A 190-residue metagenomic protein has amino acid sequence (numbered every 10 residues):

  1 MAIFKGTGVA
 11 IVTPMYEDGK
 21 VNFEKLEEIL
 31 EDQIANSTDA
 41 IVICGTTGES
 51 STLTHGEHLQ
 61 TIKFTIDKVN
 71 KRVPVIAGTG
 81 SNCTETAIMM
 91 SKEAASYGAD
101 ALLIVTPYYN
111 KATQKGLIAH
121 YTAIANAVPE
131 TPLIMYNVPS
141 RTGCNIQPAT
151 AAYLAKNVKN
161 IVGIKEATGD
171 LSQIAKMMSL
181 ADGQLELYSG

Functional and structural regions predicted by a protein language model:
A2-V9, T13-N145, Y153: Active-site beta->alpha loop and helix N-cap motifs at the rims of alpha/beta catalytic domains
A125-V128, R141-G190: Catalytic alpha/beta core domains of metabolic enzymes, predominantly
